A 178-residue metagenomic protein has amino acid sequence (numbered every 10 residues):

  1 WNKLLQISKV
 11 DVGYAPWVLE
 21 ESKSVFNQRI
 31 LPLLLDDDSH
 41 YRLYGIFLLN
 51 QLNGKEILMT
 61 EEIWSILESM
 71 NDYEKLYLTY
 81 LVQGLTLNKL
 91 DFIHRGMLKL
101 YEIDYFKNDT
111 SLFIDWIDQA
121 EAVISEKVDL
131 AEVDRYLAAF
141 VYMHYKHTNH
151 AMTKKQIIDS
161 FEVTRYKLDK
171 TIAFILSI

Functional and structural regions predicted by a protein language model:
W1-L4, V10, E102: Extended, low-complexity, acidic/proline- and Ser/Thr-rich intrinsically disordered regions
W1-N2, K23-L35, G54-S65: Amphipathic alpha-helical scaffolding segments comprising HEAT/armadillo-like alpha-solenoid repeats
Q6-S22, L43-G54, L76-L85, M143-K146: Structural detector for internal amphipathic alpha-helices that build alpha-solenoid repeat scaffolds
V10, V25-F26, R135: Alpha-helix N-cap/N′ positions at the starts of helices
V18, L33, D37, V128-E132: Conserved aromatic-histidine-acidic binding/catalytic patches
H40, K55, E61-D129, V133 (+2 more regions): A cyclin-like helical interaction fold
